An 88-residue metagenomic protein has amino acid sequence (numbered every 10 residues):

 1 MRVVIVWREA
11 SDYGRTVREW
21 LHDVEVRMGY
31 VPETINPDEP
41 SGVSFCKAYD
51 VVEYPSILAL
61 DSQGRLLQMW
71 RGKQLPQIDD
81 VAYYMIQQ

Functional and structural regions predicted by a protein language model:
M1-M28: Local sequence-structure signature of Cys/Sec-based thiol-disulfide redox active-site neighborhoods
W7-E9, G29-G42: Thiol-based oxidoreductase modules, predominantly thioredoxin-like and allied folds used for disulfide exchange
Y13, S41, Q77: Short phosphate-engaging motifs
R15, V43-S44, Q68: Alpha-helical elements of the RecA-like P-loop NTPase motor core of helicases
R18-L21, A48-Y49, K73: Short, glycine/charged-enriched secondary-structure capping and boundary segments
S41-Y49: N-terminal beta-loop-helix "entrance" segment that forms/cooperates in small-molecule cofactor or anionic ligand
Y49-A59: Structural micro-motif
A59-Q88: Non-catalytic, surface beta->alpha helical segment in thiol-disulfide oxidoreductase systems
